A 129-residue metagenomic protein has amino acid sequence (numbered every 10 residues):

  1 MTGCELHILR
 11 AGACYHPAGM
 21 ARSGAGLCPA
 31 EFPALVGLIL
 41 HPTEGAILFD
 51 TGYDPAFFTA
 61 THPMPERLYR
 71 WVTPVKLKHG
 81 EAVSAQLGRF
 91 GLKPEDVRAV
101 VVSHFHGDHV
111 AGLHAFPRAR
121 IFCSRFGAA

Functional and structural regions predicted by a protein language model:
T2-E5, A11-A85: Conserved beta-strand hairpin/beta-sheet module of binuclear metal-dependent hydrolase folds, prominently
L6-H7, D108: Alpha-helical protein-protein interaction elements
A46, Y53-A129: Active-site HxH/HxHxD metal-binding segment of metal-dependent hydrolases
